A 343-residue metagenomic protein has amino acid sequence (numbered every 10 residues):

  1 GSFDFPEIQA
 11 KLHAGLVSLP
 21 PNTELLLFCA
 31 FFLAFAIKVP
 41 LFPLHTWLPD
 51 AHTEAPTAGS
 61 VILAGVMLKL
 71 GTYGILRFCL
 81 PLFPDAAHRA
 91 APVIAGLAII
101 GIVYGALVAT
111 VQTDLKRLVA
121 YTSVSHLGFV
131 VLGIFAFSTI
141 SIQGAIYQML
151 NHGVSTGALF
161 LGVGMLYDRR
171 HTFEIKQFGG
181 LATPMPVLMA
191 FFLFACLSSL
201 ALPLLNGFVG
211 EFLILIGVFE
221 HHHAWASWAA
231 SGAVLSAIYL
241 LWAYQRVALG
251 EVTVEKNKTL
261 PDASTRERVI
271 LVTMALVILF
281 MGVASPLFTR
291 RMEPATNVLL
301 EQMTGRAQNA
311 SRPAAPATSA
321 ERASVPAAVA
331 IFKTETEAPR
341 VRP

Functional and structural regions predicted by a protein language model:
G1-A248: Hydrophobic transmembrane alpha-helices and their helix-loop junctions in integral membrane proteins
T183-L188, L240-P343: Cytoplasmic/organellar membrane-interface segments at the starts of transmembrane helices in multi-pass inner-membrane
